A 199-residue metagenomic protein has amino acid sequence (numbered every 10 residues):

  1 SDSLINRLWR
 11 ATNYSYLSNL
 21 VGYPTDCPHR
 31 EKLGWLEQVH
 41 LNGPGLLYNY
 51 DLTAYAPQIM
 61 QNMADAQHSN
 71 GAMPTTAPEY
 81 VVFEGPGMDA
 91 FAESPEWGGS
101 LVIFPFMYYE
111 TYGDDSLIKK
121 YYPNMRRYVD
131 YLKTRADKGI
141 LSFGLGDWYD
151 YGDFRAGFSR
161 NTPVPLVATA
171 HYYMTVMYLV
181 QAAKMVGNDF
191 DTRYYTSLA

Functional and structural regions predicted by a protein language model:
S1-A11, L17, P24-T76, Y109-H171 (+1 more regions): Active-site acid/base region of carbohydrate-active enzymes
L20-Y23, V180: Short amphipathic alpha-helical segments with coiled-coil-like heptad repeat character
V39, G98, V102-P105, T169 (+1 more regions): TPR repeat positional signature
G45, F104-M107, T175-A182: Core register positions within helices of long alpha-helical scaffolds
P86-A90: Conserved, well-structured interaction surfaces
